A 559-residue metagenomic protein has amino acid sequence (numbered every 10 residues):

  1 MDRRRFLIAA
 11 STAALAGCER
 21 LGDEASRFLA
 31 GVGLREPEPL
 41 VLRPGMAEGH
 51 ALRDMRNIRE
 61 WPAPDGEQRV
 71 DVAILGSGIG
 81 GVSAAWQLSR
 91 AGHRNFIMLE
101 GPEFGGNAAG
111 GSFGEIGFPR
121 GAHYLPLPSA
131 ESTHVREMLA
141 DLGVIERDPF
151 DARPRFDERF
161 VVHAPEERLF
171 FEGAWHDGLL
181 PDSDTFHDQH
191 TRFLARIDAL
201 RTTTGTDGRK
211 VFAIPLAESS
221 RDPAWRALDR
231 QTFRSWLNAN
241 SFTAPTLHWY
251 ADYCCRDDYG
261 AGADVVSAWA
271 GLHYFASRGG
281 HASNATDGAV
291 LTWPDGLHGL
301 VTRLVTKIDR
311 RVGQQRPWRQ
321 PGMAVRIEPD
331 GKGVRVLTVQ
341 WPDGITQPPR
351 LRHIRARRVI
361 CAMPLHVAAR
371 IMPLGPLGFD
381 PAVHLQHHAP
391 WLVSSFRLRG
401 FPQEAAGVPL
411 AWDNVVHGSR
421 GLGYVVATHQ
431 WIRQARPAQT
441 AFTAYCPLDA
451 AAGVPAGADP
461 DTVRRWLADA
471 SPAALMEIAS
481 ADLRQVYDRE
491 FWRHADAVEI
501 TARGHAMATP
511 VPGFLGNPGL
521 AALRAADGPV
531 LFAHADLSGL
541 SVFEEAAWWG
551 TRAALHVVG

Functional and structural regions predicted by a protein language model:
M1-A13: N-terminal secretory signal peptides and thylakoid transit peptides that target proteins across membranes
R20-W61, E172, G178-L180, D184 (+1 more regions): Conserved flavin/dinucleotide-binding core of flavoenzymes
G66-G80: Beta1/beta-strand and adjacent pyrophosphate-binding region of the FAD-binding site in flavoprotein oxidoreductases
S89-G111: Glycine-rich FAD pyrophosphate-binding loop
E103-H134, E218-S219, A276: Glycine-rich active-site loop/strand segments that organize a redox cofactor
I116-T203: Dinucleotide-binding Rossmann-like beta1-alpha1 core, especially the glycine-rich loop that anchors the ADP
G208-A324: Active-site/ligand-binding neighborhood in enzyme catalytic cores
Q320-F442, V486: Mid-domain catalytic core of redox enzymes that form a hydrophobic substrate pocket/lid adjacent to a catalytic redox
